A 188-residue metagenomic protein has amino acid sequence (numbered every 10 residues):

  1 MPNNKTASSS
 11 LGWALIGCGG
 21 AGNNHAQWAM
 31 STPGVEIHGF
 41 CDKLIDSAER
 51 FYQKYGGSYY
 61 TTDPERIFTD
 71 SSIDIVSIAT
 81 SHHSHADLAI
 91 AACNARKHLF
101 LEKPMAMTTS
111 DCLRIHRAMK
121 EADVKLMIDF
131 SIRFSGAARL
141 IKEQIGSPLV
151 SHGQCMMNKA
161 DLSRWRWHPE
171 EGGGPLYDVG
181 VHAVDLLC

Functional and structural regions predicted by a protein language model:
M1-Y55: N-terminal Rossmann-like dinucleotide-binding module
G12, V35-G39, D74-V76, L126 (+1 more regions): Short active-site oxyanion
G22, H85, A183: Catalytic nucleophile loop
H25, Y55-A118: Beta-loop-alpha module in the N-terminal Rossmann-like domain of NAD(P)-dependent dehydrogenases, especially those
R114-S131, P148-G153: Rossmann-fold dehydrogenase core element
I132-C188: Predominantly a Rossmann-like dinucleotide-binding segment in NAD(P)-dependent oxidoreductases
